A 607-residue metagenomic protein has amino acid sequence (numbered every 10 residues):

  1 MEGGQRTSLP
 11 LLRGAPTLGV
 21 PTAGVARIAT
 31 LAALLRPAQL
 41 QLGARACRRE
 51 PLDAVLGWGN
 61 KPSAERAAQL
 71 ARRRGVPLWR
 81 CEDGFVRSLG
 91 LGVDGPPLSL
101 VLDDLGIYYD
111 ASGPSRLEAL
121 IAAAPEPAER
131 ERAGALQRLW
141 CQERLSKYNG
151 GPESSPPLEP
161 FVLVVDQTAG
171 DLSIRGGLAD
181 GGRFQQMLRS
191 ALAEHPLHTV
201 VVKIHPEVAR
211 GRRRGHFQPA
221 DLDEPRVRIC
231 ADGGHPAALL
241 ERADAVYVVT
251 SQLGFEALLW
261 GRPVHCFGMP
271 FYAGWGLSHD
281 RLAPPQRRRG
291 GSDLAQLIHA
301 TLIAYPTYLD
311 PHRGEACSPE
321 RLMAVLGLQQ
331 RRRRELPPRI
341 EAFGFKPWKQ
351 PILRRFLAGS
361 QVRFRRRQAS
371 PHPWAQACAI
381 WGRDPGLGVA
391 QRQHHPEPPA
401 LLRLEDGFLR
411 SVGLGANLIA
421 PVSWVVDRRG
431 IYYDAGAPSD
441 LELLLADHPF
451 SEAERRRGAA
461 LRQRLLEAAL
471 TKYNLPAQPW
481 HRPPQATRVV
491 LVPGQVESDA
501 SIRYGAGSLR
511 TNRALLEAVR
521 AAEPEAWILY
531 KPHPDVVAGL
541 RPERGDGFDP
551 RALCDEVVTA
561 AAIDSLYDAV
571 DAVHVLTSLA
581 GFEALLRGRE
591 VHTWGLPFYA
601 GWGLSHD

Functional and structural regions predicted by a protein language model:
M1-D607: Catalytic-core helical/loop segments in enzymes performing group transfer/polymerization on anionic/lipid-linked
